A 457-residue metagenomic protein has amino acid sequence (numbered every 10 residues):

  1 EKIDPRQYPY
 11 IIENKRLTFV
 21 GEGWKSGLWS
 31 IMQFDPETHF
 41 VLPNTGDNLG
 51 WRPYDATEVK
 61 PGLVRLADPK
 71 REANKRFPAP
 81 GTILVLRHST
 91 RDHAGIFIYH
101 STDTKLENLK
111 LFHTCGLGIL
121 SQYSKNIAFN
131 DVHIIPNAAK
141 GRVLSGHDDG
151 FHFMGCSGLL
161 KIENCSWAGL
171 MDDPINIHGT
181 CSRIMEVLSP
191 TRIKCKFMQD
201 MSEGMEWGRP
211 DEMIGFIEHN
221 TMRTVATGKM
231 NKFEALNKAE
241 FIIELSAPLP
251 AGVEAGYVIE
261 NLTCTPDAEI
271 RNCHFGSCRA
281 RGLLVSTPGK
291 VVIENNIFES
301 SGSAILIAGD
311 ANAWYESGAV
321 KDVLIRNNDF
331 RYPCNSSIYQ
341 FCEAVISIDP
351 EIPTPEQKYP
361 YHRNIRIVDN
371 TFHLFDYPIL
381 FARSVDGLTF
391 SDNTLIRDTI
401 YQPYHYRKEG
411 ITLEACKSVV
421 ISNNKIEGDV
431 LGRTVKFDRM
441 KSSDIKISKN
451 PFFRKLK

Functional and structural regions predicted by a protein language model:
E1-F112, L120, P136-L144, A168-G169 (+1 more regions): Extracellular polysaccharide-degrading/modifying enzymes targeting complex plant/algal/animal polysaccharides
I3, P9-I12, E22-G23, W51 (+8 more regions): Acidic, glycine- and Ser/Thr-rich low-complexity intrinsically disordered tracts in extracellular/secreted proteins
D92-G95, D149-H152, Y257-E260, A280-G282 (+4 more regions): Short, recurring structural edge motifs at helix starts
H93-A94, C115-L120, N137-D149, M171-I177 (+8 more regions): Short glycine/acidic-rich loop motifs that flank beta-strands on beta-rich extracellular proteins
I96-Y99, D103-T104, L109, Q122 (+22 more regions): Solenoid scaffold repeats with emphasis on beta-solenoid/beta-helix
S124-L159, L188-S202, N295-C334, L395-V420 (+2 more regions): Long amphipathic alpha-helical scaffold regions
V320-D322, D329-I338, C342-I346, E351 (+4 more regions): Eukaryotic tandem repeat interaction scaffolds
